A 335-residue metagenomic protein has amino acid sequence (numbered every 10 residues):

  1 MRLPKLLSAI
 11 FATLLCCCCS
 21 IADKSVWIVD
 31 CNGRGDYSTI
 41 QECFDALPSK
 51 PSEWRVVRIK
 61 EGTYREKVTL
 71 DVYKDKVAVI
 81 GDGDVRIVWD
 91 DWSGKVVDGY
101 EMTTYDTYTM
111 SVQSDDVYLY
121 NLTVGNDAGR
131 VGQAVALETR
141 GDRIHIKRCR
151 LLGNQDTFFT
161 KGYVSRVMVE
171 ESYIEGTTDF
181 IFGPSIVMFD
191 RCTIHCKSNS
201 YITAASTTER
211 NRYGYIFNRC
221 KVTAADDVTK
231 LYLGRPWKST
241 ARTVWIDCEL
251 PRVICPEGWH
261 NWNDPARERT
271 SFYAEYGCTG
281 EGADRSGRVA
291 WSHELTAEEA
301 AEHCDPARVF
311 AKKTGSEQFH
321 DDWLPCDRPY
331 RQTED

Functional and structural regions predicted by a protein language model:
M1-L6: Positively charged n-region of N-terminal signal peptides that target proteins for export
S8-C17: Bacterial N-terminal signal peptides
D23-D335: Sequence-level preference for short, compositionally simple segments enriched in small aliphatic or small polar residues
